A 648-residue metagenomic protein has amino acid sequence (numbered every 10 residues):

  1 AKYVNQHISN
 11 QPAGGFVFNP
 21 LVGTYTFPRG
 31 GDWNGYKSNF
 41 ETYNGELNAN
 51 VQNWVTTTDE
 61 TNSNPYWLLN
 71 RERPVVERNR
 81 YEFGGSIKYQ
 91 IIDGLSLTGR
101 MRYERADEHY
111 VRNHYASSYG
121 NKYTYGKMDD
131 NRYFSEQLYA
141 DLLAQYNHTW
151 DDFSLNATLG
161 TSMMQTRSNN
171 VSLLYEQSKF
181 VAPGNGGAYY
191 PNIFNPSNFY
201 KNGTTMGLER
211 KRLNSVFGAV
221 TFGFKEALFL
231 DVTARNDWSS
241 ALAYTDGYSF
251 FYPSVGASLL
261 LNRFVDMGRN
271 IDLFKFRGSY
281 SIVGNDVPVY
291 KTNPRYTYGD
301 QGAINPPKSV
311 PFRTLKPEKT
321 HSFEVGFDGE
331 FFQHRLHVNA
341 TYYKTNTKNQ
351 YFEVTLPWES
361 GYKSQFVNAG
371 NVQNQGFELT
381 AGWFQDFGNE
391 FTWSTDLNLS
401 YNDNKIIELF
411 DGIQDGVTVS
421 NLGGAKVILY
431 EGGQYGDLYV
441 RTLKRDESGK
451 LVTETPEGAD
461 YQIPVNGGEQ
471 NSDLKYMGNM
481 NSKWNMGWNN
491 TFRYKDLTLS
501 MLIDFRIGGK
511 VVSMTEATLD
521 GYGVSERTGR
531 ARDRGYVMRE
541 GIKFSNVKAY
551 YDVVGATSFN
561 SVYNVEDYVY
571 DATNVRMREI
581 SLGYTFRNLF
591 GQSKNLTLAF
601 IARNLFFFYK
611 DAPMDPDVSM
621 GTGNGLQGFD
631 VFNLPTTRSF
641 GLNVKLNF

Functional and structural regions predicted by a protein language model:
A1-A13, R78-S154, K211-Y244, Y248-R263 (+7 more regions): Surface-exposed extracellular loop regions of Gram-negative outer-membrane beta-barrel proteins
K2-G23, Y103-Y119, Y123, M163-V181 (+7 more regions): Outer-membrane beta-barrel and related beta-rich outer-membrane complex signature in Gram-negative bacteria
Q11-W67, R112-G126, N169-G203, Y290-P311 (+6 more regions): Surface-exposed loop/turn segments flanking beta-strands in extracellular/periplasmic regions
G35-K88, N195-A219, G223, F229-T233 (+4 more regions): Outer-membrane beta-barrel transmembrane strand signature
Y115, N121-A227, Y280, V310 (+1 more regions): Outer-membrane beta-barrel transmembrane domain signature of Gram-negative proteins, especially the mid-to-C-terminal
V171-K179, V367, F384-M480, D520 (+1 more regions): Conserved small-residue
S239, R506-T597, I601-A602: Extracytoplasmic gating/loop element in the C-terminal half of outer-membrane beta-barrel translocons and assembly
V287, I304-N305, A369-N374, S420-K450 (+5 more regions): C-terminal beta-signal and terminal closure region of outer-membrane beta-barrel proteins
